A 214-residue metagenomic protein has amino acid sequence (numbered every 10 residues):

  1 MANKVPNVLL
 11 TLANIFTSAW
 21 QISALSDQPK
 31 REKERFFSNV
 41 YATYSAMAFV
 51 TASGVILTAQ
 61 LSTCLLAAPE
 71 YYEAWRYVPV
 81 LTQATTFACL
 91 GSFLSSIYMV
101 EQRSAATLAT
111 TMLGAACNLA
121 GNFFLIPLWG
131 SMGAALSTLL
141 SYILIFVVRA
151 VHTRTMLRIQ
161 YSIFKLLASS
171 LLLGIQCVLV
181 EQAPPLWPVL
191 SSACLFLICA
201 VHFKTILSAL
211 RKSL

Functional and structural regions predicted by a protein language model:
A2, P6-Y41, S95-V100: Helix-loop junctions and terminal segments of transmembrane helices in multi-pass membrane transport/translocation
N3, N14-S18, L57, L61 (+3 more regions): Short runs within selected transmembrane alpha-helices of multi-pass transporters and secretion channels
F16, L94, R154-Y161, L207-L214: A cytosolic-side transmembrane-helix exit/cap motif
K30-R31, R35, E101-R103, R154-I163 (+1 more regions): Membrane-interface helix-boundary motifs at transmembrane edges
Y41-F49: Selective transmembrane-helix segments that form parts of the transport pathway or gating/packing helices in multipass
V50-P69: Short membrane-interface helical motifs at transmembrane helix boundaries in multi-pass membrane transporters
P69-V78, P185-L186: Juxtamembrane helix-entry segments on the extracytoplasmic side of multipass membrane proteins
G114-C117, S162-S213: Transmembrane alpha-helical segments of multi-pass transport proteins
